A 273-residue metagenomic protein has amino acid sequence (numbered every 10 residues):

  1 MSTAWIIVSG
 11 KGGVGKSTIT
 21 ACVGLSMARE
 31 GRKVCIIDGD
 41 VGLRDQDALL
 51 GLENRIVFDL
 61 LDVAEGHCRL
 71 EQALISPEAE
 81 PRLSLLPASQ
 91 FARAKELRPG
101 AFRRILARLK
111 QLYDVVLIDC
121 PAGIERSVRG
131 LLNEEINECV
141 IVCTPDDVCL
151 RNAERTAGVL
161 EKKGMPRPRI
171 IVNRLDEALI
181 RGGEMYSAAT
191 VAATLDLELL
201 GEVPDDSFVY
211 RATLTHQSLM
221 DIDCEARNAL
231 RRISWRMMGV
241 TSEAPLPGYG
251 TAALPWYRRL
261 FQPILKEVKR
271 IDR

Functional and structural regions predicted by a protein language model:
A4, L85, L199-E202: Conserved beta-strand scaffold positions in the cores of enzyme catalytic domains, especially in NTP/NDP-utilizing
A4-R69, V115: Walker A/P-loop NTP-binding active-site region of P-loop NTPases, recognizing the glycine-rich GxxxxGKT/S
S9, D38, P87-Q90, C120 (+2 more regions): Flexible glycine-/small-residue-rich
K11, V41, Q90, D146 (+1 more regions): Short, glycine/serine-rich, charged loops/turns that create anion-binding and catalytic segments at active sites
G39-Q111, T213-T215, L219-M220: P-loop/Walker-type NTP enzyme "switch/lid" segment
V57, E71, P99, R103 (+5 more regions): Amphipathic alpha-helical transducer elements in NTP-driven molecular machines
R104, R108-Q111, V115, C120-D205 (+1 more regions): Conserved catalytic-core segment of NTP-binding enzymes
K162-R273: C-terminal lobe/tail of nucleotide-utilizing enzymes
